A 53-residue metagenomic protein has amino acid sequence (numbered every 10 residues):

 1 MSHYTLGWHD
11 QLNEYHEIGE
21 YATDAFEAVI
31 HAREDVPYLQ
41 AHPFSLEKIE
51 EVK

Functional and structural regions predicted by a protein language model:
M1-H16: Short aromatic-glycine-(Arg/Gly/Cys) micro-motifs in beta-strand/loop hairpins
N13-E27: A short, exposed loop/beta-hairpin motif centered on an aromatic-Gly-Thr core
Y15, R33-K53: Short, mixed-charge low-complexity intrinsically disordered segments
